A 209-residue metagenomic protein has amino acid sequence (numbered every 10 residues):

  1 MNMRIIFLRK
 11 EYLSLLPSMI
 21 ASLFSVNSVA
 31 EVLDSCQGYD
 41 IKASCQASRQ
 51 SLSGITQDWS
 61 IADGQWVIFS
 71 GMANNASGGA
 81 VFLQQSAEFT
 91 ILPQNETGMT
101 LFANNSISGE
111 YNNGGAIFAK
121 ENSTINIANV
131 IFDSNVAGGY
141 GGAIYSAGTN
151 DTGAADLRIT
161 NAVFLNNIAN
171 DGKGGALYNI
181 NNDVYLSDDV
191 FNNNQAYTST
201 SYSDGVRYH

Functional and structural regions predicted by a protein language model:
M1-R9: N-terminal secretory signal peptides that target proteins for export/translocation
R9, L13-S14, A47, S51: Terminal export signals
S14-F24: Bacterial N-terminal signal peptides
V26-A30: Sec/Tat signal peptide C-region and signal peptidase I cleavage site
L33-S35, A62-M72, E88-S106, T124-V136 (+2 more regions): Right-handed parallel beta-helix
Q37-G38, K42-S53, M72-Q84, N104-K120 (+3 more regions): Extracellular beta-strand/beta-solenoid scaffold signature
S48, I55-Q57, Q65, G79 (+10 more regions): The right-handed parallel beta-helix/beta-solenoid scaffold, focusing on the short coil/turn and N-cap positions
